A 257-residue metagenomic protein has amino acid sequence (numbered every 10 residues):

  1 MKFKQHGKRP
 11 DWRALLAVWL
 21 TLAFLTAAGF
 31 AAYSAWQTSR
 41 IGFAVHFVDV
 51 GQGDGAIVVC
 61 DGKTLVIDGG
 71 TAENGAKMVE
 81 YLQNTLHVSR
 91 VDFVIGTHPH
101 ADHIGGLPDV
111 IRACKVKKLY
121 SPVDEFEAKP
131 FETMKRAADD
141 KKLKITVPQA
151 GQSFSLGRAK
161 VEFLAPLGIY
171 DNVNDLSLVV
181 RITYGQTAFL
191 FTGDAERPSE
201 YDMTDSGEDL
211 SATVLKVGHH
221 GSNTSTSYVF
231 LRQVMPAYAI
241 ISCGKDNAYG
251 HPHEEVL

Functional and structural regions predicted by a protein language model:
K2-L257: Non-globular, low-confidence helical/coil segments that flank catalytic cores
